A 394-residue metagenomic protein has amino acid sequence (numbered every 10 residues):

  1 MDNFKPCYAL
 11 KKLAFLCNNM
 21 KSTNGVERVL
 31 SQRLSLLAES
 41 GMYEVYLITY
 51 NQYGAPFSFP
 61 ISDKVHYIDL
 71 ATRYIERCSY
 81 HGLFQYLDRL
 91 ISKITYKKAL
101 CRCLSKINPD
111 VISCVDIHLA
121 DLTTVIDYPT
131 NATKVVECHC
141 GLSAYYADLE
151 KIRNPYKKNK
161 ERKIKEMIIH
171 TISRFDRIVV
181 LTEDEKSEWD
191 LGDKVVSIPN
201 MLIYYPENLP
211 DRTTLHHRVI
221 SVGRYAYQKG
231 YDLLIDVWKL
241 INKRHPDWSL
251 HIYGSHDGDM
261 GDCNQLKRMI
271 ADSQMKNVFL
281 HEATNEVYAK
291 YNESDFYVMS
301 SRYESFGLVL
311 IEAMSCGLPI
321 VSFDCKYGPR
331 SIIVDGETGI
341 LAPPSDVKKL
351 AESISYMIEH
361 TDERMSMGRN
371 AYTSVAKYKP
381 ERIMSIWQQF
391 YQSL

Functional and structural regions predicted by a protein language model:
L16-T23, L36, S40-L87, E188 (+3 more regions): N-terminal strand-loop element at the rim of the active site of nucleotide-sugar-dependent glycosyltransferases
N24-Q32, H217, A226-L240, K348: A conserved mid-protein helix/loop that constitutes part of the nucleotide-sugar donor-binding site
G54-P60, H251-K276, E363: Short, structured helix-loop element that forms part of the nucleotide-activated donor/catalytic region
C114-A120, C138: Short His-centered aromatic/hydrophobic patch
K158, K165-E207: Donor nucleotide-sugar binding/catalytic pocket of nucleotide-sugar-dependent glycosyltransferases
A283, R302: Aromatic "clamp/platform" in nucleotide-sugar-dependent glycosyltransferases that forms part of the donor/acceptor
P319-F323: Short hydrophobic beta-strand element within catalytic cores of glycosyltransferases and related nucleotide-activated
V334-G336, I340-V347, Y356-D362, A376: Conserved acidic donor-binding segment of nucleotide-sugar-dependent glycosyltransferases
